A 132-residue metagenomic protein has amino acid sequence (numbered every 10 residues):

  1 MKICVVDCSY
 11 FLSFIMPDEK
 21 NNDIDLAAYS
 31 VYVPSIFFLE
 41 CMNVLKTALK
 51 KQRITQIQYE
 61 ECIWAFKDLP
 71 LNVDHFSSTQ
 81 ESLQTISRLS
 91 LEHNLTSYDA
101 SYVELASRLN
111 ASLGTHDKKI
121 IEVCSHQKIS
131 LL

Functional and structural regions predicted by a protein language model:
M1-F38, A48, Q52-E61: Short, well-structured N-terminal submotif of metal-dependent ribonuclease cores
M1-I3, V103-L132: Acidic, PIN/NYN-like endoribonuclease modules and their adjacent C-terminal/linker elements
S9, S35, Q80, D117-K118: Alpha-helix N-cap/helix-start capping motif
S13-I15, V44, V123: Residues that scaffold the ATP/ADP-binding catalytic core of kinase and kinase-like folds
I36, V44-S77, E81-T85: Active-site-proximal, substrate-binding regions of enzyme catalytic domains and RNA-binding/basic surfaces
C41: Entry/capping segment at the start of metal-dependent catalytic domains with acidic active-site entry clusters
N72-S112, H116: Active-site neighborhoods of divalent-metal-dependent phosphate/nucleic-acid chemistry enzymes
